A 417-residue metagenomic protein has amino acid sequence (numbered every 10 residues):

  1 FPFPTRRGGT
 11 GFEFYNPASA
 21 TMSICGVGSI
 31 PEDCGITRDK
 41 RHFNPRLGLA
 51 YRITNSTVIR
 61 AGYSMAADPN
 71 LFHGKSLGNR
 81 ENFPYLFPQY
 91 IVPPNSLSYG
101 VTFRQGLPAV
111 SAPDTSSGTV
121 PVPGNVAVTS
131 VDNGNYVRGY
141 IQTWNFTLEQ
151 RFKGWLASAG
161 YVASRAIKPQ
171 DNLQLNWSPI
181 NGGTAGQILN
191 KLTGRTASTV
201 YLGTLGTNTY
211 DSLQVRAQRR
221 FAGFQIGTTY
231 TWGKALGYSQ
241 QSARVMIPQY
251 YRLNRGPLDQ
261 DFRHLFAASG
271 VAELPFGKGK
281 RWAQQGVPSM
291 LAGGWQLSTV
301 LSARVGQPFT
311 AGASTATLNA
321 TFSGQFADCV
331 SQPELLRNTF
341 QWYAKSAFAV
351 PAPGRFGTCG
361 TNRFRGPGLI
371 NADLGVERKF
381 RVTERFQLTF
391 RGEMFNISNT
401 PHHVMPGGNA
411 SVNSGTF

Functional and structural regions predicted by a protein language model:
F1-R52, S242-M246: Signature of Gram-negative outer-membrane beta-barrel scaffolds
P2, R6, C34, P108-F417: Short, solvent-exposed micro-motifs at the edges of structured domains
D39-R41, L49, T57, G78-E81 (+2 more regions): Short acidic-hydrophobic sequence patches enriched in Asp/Glu that either
R41, P45, I59, L374: Short alpha-helical basic/polar micro-motif
R52-T54, R60, G375, K379-R381: Gram-negative outer-membrane beta-barrel domains
S56-S98, I167-Q174, S298-A303: Surface-exposed extracellular loop regions of Gram-negative outer-membrane beta-barrel proteins, predominantly
L97-P108: Aromatic (Trp/Tyr) and acidic
